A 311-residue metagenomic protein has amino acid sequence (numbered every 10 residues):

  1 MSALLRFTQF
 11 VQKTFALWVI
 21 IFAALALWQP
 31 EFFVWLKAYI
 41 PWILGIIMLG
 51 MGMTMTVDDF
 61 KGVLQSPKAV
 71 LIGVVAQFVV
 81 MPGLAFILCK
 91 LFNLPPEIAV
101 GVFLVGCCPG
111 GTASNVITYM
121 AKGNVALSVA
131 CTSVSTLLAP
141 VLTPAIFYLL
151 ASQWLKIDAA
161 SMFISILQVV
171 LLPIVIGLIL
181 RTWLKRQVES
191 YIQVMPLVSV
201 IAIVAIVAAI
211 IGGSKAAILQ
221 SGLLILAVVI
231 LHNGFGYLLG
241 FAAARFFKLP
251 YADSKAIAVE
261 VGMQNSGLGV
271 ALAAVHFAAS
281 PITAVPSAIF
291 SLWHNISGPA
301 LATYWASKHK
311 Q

Functional and structural regions predicted by a protein language model:
M1-Q311: Alpha-helical transmembrane segments of multi-pass small-molecule/ion transporters
